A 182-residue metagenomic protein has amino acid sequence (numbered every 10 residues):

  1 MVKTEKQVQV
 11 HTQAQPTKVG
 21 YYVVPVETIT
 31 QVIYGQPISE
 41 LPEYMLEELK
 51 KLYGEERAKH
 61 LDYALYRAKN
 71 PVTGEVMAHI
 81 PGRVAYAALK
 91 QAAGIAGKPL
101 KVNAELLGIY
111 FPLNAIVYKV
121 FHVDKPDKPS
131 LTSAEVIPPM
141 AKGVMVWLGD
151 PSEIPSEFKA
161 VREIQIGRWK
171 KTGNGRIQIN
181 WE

Functional and structural regions predicted by a protein language model:
M1-E182: RNA-interacting cores
